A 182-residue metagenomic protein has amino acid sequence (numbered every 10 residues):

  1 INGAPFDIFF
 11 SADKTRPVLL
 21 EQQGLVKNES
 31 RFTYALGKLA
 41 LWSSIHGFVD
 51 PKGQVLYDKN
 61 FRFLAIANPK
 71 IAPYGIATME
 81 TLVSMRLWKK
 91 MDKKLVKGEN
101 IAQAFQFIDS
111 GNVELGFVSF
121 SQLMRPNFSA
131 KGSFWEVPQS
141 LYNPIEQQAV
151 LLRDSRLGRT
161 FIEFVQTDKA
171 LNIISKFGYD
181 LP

Functional and structural regions predicted by a protein language model:
I1-P5, D13-P182: Exported/periplasmic ABC-transporter solute-binding proteins
I8: Non-catalytic beta-sheet/beta-sandwich ligand-binding modules that flank or precede catalytic cores
